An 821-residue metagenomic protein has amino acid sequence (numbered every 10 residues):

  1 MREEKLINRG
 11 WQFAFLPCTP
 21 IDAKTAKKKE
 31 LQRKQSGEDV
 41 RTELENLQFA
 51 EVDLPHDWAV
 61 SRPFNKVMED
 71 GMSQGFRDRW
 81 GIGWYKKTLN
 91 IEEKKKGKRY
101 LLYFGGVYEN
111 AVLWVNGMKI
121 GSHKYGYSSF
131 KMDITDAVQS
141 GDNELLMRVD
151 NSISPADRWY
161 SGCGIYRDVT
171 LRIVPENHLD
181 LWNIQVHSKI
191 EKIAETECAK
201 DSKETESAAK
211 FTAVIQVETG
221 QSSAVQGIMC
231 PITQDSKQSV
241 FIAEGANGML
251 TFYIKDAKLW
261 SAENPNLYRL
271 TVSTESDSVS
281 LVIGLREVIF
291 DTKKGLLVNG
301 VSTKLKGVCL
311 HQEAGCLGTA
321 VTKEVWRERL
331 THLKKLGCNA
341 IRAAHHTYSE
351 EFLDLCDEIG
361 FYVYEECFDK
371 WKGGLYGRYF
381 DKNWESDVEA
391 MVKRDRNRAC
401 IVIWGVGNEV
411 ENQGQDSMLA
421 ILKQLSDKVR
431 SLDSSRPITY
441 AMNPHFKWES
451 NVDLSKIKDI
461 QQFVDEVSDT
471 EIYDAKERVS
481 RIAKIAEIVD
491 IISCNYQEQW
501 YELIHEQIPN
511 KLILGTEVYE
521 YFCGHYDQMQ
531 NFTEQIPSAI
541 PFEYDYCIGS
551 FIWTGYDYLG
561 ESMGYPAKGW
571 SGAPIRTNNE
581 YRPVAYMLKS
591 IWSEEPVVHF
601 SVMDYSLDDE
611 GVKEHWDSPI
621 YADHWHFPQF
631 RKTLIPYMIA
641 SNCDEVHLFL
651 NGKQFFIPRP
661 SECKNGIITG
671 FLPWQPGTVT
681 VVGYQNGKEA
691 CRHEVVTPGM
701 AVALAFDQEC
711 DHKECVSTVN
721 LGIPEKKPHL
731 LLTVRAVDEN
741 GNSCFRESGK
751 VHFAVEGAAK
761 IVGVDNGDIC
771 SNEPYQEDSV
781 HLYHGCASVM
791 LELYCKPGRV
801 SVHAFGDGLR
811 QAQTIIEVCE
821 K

Functional and structural regions predicted by a protein language model:
M1-Y103, D157-I165, N177, A194 (+1 more regions): Extended carbohydrate-recognition surfaces in non-catalytic/accessory domains of CAZymes and lectin-like proteins
E3-T19, D57-S61, G75-L181, F361-Y362 (+4 more regions): Accessory beta-strand-rich segments of carbohydrate-active enzymes
K5-N8, Q12-A23, V107, S154 (+8 more regions): Substrate-binding clefts and catalytic carboxylate motifs of secreted carbohydrate-active enzymes
H56-I91, K95-F104, Y108-V115, G121 (+6 more regions): Active-site-adjacent substrate/metal-binding segments within catalytic domains of carbohydrate-active enzymes
I134-D136, L250-W260, T669-W674, Y775-C795: Short, hydrophobic beta-strand segments
Q139-S140, Q216-T292, T669, P673-P676 (+1 more regions): Extended acidic/polar, glycine-enriched regions that form or flank non-catalytic beta-rich accessory modules
S207-A243, I635-Q654, T678-G683, V751 (+1 more regions): Beta-strand-rich binding/interaction modules
A224-I228, E263-L267, L634, N642-D644 (+4 more regions): Short flexible loop/turn segments that cap and initiate beta-strands
